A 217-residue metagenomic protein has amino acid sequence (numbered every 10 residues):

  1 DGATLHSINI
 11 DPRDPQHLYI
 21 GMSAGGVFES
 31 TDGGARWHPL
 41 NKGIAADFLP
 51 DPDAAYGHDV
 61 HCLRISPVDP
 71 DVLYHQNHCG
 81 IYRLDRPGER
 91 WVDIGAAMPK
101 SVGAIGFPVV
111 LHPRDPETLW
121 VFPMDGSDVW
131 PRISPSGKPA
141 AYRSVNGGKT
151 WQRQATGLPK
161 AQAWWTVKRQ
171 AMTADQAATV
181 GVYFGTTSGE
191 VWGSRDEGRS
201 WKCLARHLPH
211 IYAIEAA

Functional and structural regions predicted by a protein language model:
D1-A217: Extracellular glycan-interacting surfaces
